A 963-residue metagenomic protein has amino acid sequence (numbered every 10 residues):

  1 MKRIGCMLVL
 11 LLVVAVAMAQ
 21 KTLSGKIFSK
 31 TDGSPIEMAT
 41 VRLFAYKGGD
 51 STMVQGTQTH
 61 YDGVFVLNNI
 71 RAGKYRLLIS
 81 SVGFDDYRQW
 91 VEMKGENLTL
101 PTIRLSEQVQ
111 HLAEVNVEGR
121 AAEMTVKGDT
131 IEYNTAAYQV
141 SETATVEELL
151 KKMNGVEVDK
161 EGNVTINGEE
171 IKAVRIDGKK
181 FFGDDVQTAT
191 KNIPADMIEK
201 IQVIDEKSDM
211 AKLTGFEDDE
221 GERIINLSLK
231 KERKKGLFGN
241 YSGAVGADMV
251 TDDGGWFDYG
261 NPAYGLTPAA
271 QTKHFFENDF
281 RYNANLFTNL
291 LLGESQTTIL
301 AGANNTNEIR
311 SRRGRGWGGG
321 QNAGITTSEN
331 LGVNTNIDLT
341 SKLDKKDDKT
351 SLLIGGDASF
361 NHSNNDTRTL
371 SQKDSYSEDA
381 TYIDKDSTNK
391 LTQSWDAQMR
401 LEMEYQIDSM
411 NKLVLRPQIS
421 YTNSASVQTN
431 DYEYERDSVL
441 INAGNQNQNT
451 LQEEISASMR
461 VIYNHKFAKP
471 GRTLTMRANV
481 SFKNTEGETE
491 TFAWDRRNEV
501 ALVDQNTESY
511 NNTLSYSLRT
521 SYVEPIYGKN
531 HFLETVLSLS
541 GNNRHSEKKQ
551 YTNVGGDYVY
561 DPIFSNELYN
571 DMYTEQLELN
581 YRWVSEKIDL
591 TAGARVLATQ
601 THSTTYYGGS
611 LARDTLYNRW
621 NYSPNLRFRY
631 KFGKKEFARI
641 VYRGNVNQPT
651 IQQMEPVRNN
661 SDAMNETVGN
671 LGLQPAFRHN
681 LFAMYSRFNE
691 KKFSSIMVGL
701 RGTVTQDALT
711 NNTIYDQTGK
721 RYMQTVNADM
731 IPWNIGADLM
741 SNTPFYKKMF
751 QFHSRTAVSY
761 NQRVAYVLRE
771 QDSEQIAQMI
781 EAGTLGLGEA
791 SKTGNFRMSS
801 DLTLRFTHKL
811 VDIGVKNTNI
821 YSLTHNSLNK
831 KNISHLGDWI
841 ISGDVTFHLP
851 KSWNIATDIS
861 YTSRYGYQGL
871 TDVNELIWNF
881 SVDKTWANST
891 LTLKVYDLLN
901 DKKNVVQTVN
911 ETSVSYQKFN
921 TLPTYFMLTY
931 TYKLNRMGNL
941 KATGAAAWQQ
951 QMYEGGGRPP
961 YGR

Functional and structural regions predicted by a protein language model:
A19-Q20, Y61-V64, L78, D85 (+17 more regions): Membrane-proximal, glycine/serine-rich, low-complexity loop/turn segments characteristic of large bacterial
L23-S29, G63, P101-I103: A short, amphipathic beta-strand motif
T31-K47, M124-V126: Short, ordered, surface-exposed loop/turn motifs in non-cytosolic proteins
Y46-T52, K74-W90: A short, solvent-exposed loop/turn motif at the edges and junctions of modular extracellular/periplasmic domains
K47-V64: Short, acidic Ser/Thr/Gly-rich low-complexity loop/linker segments typical of extracellular and cell-surface proteins
T214-G215, D252-G255, R310-W317, D366-D384 (+16 more regions): Outer-membrane beta-barrel translocator domains and adjoining extracellular loop/strand segments of Gram-negative
S387, S515-S517, Y560-N566, V668-N670 (+2 more regions): Outer membrane beta-barrel strand-and-loop segments of large Gram-negative receptors, especially TonB-dependent
F532-E636, S827: Signature of Gram-negative outer-membrane beta-barrel scaffolds
